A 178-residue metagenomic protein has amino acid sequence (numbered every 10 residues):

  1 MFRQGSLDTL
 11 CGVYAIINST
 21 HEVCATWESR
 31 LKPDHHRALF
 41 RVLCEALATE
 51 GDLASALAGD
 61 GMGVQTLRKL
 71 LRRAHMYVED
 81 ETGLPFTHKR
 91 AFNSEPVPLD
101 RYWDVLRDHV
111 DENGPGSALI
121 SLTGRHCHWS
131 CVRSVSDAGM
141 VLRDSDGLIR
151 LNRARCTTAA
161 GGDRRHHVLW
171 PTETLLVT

Functional and structural regions predicted by a protein language model:
M1-G51: Active-site nucleophile-adjacent alpha helix/oxyanion-hole segment immediately C-terminal to the catalytic cysteine
I17, H21, R73-Y77, G116: A generic structural signal for well-ordered alpha-helical segments enriched in polar/charged residues
L31, H36-D104: Papain-like cysteine protease catalytic cores
G61-Y77, I120-S134, C156-G162: Hydrophobic transmembrane alpha-helix bundles
K89-V141: Active-site-adjacent substructure of cysteine-protease-like catalytic cores
D111-G114, G124, V135-T178: Noncatalytic regulatory segments and standalone regulatory/sensor domains
